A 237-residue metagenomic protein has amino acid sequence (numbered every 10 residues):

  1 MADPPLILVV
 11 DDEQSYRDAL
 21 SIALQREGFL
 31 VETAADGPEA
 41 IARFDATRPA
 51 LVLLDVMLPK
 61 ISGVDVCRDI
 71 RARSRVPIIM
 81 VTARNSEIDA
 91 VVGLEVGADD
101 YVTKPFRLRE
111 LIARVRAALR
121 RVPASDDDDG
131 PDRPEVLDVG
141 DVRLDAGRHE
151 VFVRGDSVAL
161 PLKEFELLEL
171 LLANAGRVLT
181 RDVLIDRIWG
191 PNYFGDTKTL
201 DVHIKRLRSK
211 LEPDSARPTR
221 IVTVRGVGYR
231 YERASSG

Functional and structural regions predicted by a protein language model:
D3-L6, A117-V178, D182, Y231: Short, Lys/Arg-enriched segments at the junction into DNA-binding effector domains of transcriptional regulators
D11, D55, T82: Active-site residues of response regulator receiver
D18-R26: Charged docking surfaces used in two-component/phosphorelay signaling
G28-A35, R43: Short hydrophobic/Thr-rich beta-strand motif most characteristic of the beta2 strand and flanking loop of CheY-like
A34-P38, A90: Conserved Asp/Asn-Gly motif in the active-site loop of CheY-like receiver
T47-L53, L58: Active-site beta3 strand of CheY-like receiver
S62, R68, A72, P77-D138: Basic, amphipathic DNA-recognition helix from helix-turn-helix-like DNA-binding domains
T103, E150-R220, V224-V227: Positively charged, aromatic-enriched patches within helix-turn-helix-type DNA-binding elements, predominantly
